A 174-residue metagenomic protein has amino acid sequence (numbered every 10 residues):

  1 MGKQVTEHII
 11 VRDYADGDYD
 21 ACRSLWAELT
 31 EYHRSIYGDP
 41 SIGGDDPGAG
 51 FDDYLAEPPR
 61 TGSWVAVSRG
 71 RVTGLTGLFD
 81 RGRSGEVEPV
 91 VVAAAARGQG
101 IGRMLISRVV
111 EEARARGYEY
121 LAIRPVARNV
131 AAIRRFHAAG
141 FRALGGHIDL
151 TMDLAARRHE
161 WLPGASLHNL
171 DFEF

Functional and structural regions predicted by a protein language model:
I9-S24, S35: A short beta-loop-alpha structural element at the N-terminal edge of CoA-dependent acyl/N-acetyltransferase catalytic
S24-D53: Conserved GNAT-fold acetyl-CoA-binding loop/helix
D52-V65, E86: A short helix-loop-beta-strand connector motif used in the catalytic cores of GNAT acetyltransferases and, in some
V65, R71-F79, E86-V91: Conserved beta-strand in the GNAT
V92, G98-E111, A138: Conserved acetyl-CoA-binding loop-helix of GNAT-fold acetyltransferases
R97, I123-I133, T151: Conserved beta-strand-loop-alpha-helix junction that forms the acyl-donor binding cleft
R103, A127-G146: Conserved active-site alpha-helix within GNAT-family acetyltransferase domains
A113-P125: Conserved GNAT acetyl-CoA-binding A-motif
